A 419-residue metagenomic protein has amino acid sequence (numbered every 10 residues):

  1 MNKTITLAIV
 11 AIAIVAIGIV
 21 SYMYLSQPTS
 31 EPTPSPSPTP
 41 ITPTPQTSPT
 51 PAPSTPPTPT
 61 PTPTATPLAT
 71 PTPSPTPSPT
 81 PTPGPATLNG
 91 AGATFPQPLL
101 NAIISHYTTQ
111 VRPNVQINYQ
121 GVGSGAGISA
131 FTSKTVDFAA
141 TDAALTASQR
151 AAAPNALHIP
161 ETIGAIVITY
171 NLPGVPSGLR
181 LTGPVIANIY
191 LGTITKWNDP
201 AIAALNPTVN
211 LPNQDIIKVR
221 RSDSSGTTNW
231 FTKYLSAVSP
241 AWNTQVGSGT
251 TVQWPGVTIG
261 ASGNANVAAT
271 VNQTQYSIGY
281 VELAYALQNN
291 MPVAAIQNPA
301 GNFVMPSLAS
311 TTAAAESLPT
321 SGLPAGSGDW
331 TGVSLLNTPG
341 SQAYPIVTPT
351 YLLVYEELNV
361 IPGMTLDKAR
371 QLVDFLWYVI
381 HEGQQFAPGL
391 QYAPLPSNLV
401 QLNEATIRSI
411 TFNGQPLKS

Functional and structural regions predicted by a protein language model:
M1-T82: Secretory targeting signatures
I12, Y22-Y24, P73-S419: Flexible loop/hinge segments at secondary-structure junctions
